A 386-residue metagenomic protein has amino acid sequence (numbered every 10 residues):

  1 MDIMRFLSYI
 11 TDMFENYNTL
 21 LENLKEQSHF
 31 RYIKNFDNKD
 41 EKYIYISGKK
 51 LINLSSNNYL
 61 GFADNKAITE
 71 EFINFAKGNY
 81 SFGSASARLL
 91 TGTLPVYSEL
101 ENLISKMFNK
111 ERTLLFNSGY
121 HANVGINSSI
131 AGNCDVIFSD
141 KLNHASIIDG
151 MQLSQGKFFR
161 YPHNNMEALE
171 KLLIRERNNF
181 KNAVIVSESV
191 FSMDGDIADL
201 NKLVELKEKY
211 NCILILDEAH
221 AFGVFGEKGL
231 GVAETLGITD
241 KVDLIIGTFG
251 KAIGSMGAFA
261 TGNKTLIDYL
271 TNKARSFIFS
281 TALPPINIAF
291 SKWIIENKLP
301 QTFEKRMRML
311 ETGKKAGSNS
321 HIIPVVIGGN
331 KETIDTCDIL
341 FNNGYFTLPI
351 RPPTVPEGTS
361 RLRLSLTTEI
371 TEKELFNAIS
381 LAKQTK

Functional and structural regions predicted by a protein language model:
R5-T19, K25-F82, C212: N-terminal "arm"/small-domain region of PLP-dependent enzymes with the aminotransferase-like
S8-T11, K66, E70, N74 (+5 more regions): PLP-dependent enzyme catalytic core of the Aspartate aminotransferase-like
E70-S118: Conserved N-terminal alpha-helix of the aminotransferase class I/II PLP-enzyme fold
I126-A145: Conserved PLP-anchoring active-site segment centered on the Schiff-base-forming lysine
F159, H163-L216: Active-site phosphate-binding strand-loop segment of PLP-dependent enzymes
E227-K228, E234-Y269: Active-site PLP attachment segment
T281-Q301, R306: Structural motif of enzymes handling amino- and sulfur-group chemistry
F303-G344, T354, L366-T368: Conserved PLP-binding catalytic core of the aspartate aminotransferase-like
